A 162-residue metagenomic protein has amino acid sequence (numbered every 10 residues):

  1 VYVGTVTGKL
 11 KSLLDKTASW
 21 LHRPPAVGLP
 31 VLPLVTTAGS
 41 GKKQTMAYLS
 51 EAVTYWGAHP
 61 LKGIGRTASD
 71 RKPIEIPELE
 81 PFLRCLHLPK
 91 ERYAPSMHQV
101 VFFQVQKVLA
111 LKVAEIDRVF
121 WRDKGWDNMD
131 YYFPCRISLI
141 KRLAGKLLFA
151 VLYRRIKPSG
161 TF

Functional and structural regions predicted by a protein language model:
V1-H59, D130, C135, L139: Helix-loop-strand module that forms the ligand-binding subsite of alpha/beta enzymes
H59-F162: Glycine-rich phosphate/pyrophosphate-binding loop and the adjoining helix
